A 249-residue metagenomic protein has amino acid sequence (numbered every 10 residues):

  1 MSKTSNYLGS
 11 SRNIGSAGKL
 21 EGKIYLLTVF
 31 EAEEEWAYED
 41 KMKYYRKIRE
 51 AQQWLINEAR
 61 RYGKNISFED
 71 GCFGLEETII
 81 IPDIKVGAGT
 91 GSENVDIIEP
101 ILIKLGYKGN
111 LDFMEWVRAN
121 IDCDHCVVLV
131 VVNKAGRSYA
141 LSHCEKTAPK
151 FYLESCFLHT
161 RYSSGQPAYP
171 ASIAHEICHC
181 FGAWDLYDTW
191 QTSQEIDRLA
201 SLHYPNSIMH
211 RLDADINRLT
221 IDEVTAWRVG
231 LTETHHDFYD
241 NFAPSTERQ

Functional and structural regions predicted by a protein language model:
M1-C123: Propeptide-to-catalytic entry region of secreted or membrane-anchored zinc metalloproteases
S2-G15, T189-Q249: Replace "(M1/M4/M9/M12/WLM)" with "(e.g., M1/M4/M8/M9/M12/M26/WLM)" and add "not limited to" to clarify scope
Y25-T28, V127-V131, C156-F157, H179-C180 (+1 more regions): Structural recognition of the beta-strand scaffold that forms the well-ordered cores of secreted hydrolase catalytic
E31-E35, N133-S138, Y162-G165, Y187 (+1 more regions): Solvent-exposed loop/turn segments at secondary-structure junctions within structured extracellular/periplasmic domains
D40, Y44-K47, N94, F113 (+4 more regions): Stable alpha-helical elements in mature extracytoplasmic
G106-K150: Auxiliary, metal-adjacent structural segments of Zn-dependent hydrolase domains
E154-A174: Short pre-active-site segment immediately N-terminal to the catalytic Zn-binding motif
A171, E176-Q194: Catalytic Zn2+-binding segment of zinc metalloproteases
